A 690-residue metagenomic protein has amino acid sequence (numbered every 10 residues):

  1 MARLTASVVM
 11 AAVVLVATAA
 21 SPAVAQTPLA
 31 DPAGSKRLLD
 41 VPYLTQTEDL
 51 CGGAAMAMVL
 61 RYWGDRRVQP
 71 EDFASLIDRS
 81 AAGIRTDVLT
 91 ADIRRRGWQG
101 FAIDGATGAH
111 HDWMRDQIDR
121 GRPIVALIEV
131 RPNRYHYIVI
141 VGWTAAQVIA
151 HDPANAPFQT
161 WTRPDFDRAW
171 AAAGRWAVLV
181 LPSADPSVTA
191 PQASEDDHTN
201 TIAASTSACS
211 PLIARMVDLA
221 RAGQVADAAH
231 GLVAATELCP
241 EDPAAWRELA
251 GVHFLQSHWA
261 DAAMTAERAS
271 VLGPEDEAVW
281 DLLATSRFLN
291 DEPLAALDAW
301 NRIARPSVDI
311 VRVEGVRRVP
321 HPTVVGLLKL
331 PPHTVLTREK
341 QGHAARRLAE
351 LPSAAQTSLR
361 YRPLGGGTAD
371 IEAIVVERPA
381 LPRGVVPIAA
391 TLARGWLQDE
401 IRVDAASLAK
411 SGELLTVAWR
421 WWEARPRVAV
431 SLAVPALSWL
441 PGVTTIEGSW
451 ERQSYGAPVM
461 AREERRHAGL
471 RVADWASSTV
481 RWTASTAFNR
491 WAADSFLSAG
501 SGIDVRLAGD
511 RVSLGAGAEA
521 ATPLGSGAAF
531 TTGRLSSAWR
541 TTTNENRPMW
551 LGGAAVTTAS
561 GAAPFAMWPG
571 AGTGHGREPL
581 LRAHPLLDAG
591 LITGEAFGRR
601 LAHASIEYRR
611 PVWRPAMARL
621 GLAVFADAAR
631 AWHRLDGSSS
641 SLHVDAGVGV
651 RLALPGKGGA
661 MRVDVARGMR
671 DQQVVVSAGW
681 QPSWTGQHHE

Functional and structural regions predicted by a protein language model:
S21-A82, V130, T144-A146, T201-L219 (+4 more regions): Active-site-adjacent structural segments surrounding the nucleophilic cysteine of cysteine proteases and isopeptidases
Q26-P42, L60-Y62, R67, E71-A193: Conserved active-site-adjacent core of cysteine acyl-enzyme catalytic domains
L294-T445, P458, R462, L470 (+8 more regions): Outer-membrane beta-barrel initiation region
L328, P379-L392, D399-E423, T444-S454 (+8 more regions): Transmembrane beta-strand segments that form the barrel wall of outer-membrane beta-barrel proteins
E350, S498-R634, S639, V676-E690: C-terminal outer-membrane beta-barrel translocator/porin domains of Gram-negative envelope proteins and their
